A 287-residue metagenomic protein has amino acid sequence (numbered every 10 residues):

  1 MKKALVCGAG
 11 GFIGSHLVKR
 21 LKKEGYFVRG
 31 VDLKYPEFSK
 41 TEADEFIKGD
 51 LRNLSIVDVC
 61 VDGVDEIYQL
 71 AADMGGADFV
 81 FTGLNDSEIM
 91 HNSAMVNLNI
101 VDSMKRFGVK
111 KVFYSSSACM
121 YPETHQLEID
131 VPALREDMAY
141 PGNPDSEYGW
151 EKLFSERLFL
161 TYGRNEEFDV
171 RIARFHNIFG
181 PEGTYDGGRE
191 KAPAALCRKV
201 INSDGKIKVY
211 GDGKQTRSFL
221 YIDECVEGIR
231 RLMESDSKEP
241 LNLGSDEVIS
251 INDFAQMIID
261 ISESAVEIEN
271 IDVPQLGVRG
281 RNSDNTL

Functional and structural regions predicted by a protein language model:
A4-E24: N-terminal Rossmann NAD(P)H-binding glycine-rich loop of SDR-like oxidoreductase domains
R20, N202-L287: C-terminal substrate-binding subdomain of Rossmann-fold SDR/epimerase-dehydratase oxidoreductases
E42-N53: Rossmann-fold cofactor-recognition segment
L51-N92, R106: NAD(P)H-binding glycine-rich loop region in Rossmannoid oxidoreductase-like domains and their noncatalytic homologs
A77, Y114-V131, E147-L153, N165 (+1 more regions): Conserved catalytic-site region of short-chain dehydrogenase/reductase
L98-D145, R171: Conserved Rossmann-fold NAD(P)-dependent oxidoreductase catalytic core, especially the SDR/UDP-sugar
M120-P122, S146-E147, R171-A192, T216: Flexible, glycine-rich beta-alpha linker
N143-R171, C197-S203: Active-site Tyr-X1-5-Lys
